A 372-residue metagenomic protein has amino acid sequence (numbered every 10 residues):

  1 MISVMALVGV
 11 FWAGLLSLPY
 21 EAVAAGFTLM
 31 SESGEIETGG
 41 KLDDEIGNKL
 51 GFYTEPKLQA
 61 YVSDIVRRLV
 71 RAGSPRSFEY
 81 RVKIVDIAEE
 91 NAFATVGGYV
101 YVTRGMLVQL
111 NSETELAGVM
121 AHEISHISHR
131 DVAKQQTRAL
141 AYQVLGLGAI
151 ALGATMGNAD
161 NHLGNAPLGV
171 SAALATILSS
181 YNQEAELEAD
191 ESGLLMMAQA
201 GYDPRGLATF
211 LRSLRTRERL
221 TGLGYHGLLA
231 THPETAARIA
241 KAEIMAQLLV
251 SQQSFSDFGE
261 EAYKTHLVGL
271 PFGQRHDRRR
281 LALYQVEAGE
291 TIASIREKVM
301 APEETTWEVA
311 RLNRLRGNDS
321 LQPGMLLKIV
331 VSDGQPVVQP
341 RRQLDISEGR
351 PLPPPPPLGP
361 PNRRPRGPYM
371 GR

Functional and structural regions predicted by a protein language model:
M1-I2, R238: An N-terminal domain-start capping segment
I2-S17: Bacterial N-terminal signal peptides
S3-V4, P19, D44, T114 (+2 more regions): Alpha-helical protein-protein interaction elements
L18-N158, L178, L195, Q199-Y202 (+5 more regions): Peri-catalytic and regulatory segments of divalent metal-dependent proteins
G26-S31, G40, F52, A60 (+5 more regions): Extracytoplasmic and endomembrane cell-envelope/extracellular-matrix remodeling and assembly machinery
R71, G367-G371: Surface-exposed, polar/charged interaction patches used for macromolecular assembly or partner binding
R363: Arg/Lys-rich low-complexity patches in intrinsically disordered regions that function as generic
